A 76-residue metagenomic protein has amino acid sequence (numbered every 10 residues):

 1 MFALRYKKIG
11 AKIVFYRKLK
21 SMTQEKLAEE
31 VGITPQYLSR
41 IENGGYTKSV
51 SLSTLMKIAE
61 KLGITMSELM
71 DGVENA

Functional and structural regions predicted by a protein language model:
M1-L19: A short, Lys/Arg-rich alpha-helix, primarily the initiator
K12, T23, S51-T54, T65: Residues that mark the N-terminal boundary/hinge immediately upstream of a DNA-recognition element
K18, E29, E60: Alpha-helical residues within the helix-turn-helix
M22-I41: Short alpha-helical DNA-recognition segment
G45-E60: Short, basic-rich loop-to-helix N-cap that marks the start of a DNA-contacting helix
G63-A76: Short C-terminal boundary/hinge segments that cap the last helix of small helical domains
